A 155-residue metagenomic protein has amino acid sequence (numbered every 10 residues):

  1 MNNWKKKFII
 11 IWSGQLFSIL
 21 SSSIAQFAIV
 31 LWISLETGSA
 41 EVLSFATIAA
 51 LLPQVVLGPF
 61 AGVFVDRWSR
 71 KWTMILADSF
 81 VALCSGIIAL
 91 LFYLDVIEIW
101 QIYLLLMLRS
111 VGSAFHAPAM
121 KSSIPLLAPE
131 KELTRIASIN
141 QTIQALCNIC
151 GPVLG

Functional and structural regions predicted by a protein language model:
M1-G155: Alpha-helical transmembrane-bundle signature of multi-pass membrane transport and export proteins
